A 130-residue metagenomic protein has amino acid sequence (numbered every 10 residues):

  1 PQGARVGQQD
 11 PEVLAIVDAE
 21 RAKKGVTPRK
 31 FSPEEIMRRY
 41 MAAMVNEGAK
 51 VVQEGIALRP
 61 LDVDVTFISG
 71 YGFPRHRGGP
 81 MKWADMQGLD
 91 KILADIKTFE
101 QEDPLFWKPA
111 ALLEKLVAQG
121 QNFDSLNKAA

Functional and structural regions predicted by a protein language model:
P1-A130: N-terminal glycine-rich phosphate-binding loop for ADP-containing cofactors
